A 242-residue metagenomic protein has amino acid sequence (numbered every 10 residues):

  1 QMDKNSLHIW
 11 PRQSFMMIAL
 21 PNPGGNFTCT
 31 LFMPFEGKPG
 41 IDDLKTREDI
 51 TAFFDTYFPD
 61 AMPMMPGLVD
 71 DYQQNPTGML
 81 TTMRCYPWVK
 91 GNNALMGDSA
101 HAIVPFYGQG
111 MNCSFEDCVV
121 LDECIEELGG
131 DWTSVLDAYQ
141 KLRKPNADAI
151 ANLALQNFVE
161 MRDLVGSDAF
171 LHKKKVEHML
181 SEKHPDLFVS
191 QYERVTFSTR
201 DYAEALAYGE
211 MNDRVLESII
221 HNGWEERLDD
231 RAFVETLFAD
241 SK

Functional and structural regions predicted by a protein language model:
Q1-L80, R84-C85, V89: Conserved FAD-binding catalytic core of PHBH/FMO-like flavoproteins
P34-K38, H101-A102, N157: A short, flexible beta-alpha/helix-coil linker loop
D55, V119-D122, E126: Short amphipathic alpha-helical signal-transduction/dimerization elements
C85-P87, N112, K141: Short, conserved, surface-exposed binding loops centered on an aromatic residue
P87-P105: Short FAD-binding loop at a beta-strand-to-alpha-helix junction that anchors the flavin cofactor in diverse
P105-D117: A conserved FAD-binding loop/helix module that cradles the flavin
E123-K242: C-terminal helical "tail/cap" subdomain of flavin- and related membrane-associated enzymes
